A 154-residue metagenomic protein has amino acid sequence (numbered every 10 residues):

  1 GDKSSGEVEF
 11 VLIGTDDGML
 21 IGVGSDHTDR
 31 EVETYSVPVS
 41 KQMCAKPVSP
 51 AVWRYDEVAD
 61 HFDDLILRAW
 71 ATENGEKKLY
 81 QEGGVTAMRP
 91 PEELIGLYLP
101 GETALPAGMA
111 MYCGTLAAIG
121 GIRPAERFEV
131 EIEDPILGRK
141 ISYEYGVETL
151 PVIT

Functional and structural regions predicted by a protein language model:
G1-P106, A117-T154: Catalytic-core "active-site belt" of small-molecule-metabolizing enzymes, emphasizing His/Asp/Glu-rich regions
A107-M111: Loop/turn positions that initiate beta-strands
G114: Glycine-rich phosphate-binding loop
